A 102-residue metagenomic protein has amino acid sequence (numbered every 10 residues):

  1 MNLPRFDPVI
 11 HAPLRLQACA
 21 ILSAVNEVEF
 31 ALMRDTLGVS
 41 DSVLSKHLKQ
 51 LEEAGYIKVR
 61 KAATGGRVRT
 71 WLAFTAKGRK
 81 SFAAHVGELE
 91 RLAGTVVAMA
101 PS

Functional and structural regions predicted by a protein language model:
M1-L3, A20, R79-S102: Amphipathic alpha-helical dimerization/coiled-coil segments that flank or bridge DNA-binding/regulatory modules
N2-V43, A62-A73: N-terminal helix-turn-helix DNA-binding core of bacterial DNA-binding proteins
L48-K49: Short, hydrophobic-biased segments on the C-terminal half of alpha helices that form "recognition helices"
G55: Glycine-centered, phosphate/nucleic-acid-interacting loop/turn motifs that mediate DNA/RNA or nucleotide
V59: Short beta-strand "wing" residues that participate in macromolecule-binding interfaces
F74-G78: Accessory beta->alpha helical hairpin/"wing" motif in late/C-terminal subdomains of nucleic-acid enzymes
